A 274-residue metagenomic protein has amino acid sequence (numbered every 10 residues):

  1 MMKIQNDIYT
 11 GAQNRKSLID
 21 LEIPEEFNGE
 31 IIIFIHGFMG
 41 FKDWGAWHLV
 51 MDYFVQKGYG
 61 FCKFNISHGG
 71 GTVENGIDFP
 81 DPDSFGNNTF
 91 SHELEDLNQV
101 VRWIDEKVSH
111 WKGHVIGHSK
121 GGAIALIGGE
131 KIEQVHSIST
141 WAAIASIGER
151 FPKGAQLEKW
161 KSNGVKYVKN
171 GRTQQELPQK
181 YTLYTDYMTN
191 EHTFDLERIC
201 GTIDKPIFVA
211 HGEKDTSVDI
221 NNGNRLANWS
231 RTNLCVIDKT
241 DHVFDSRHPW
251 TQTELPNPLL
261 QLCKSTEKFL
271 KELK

Functional and structural regions predicted by a protein language model:
M1-E26: N-terminal cap/lid segment of alpha/beta-hydrolase-fold proteins
E26-G70: Short, surface-exposed "cap/lid" segments of acyl-processing enzymes
W47, K205, V218-N228: Short alpha-helix in the alpha/beta-hydrolase fold that links the catalytic acid
D83-K107: Alpha/beta-hydrolase active-site loop
K107-H118: Alpha/beta-hydrolase fold nucleophile elbow
K131-T182: Hydrolase active-site cap/lid region
T202-I203, V209-H211, D215: Short beta-strand/loop motif that positions the catalytic acidic residue of the alpha/beta-hydrolase fold
T240, F244-K274: Catalytic active-site module of serine/aspartate enzymes centered on a nucleophile-bearing elbow/loop
